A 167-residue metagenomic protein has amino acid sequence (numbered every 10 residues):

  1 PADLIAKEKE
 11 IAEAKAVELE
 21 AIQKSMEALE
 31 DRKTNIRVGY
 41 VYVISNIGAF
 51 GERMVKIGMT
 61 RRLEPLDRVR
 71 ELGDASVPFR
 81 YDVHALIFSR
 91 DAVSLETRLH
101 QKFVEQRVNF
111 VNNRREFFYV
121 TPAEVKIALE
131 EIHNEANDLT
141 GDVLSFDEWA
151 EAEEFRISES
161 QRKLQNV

Functional and structural regions predicted by a protein language model:
P1-V167: Non-catalytic accessory segments flanking enzymatic or RNA/DNA-binding domains
